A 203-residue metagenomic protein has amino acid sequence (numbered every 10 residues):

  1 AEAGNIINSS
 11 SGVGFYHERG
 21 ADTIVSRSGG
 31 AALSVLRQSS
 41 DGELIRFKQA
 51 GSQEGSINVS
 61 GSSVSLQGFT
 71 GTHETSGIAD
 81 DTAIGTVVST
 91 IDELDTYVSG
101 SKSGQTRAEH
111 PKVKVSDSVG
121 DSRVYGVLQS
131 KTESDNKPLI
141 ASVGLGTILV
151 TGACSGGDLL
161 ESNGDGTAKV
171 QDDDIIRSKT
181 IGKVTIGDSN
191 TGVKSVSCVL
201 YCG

Functional and structural regions predicted by a protein language model:
G4-S11, Y16-G203: Extracellular receptor-binding modules and their adjoining Ser/Thr/Gly/Asp/Asn-rich linkers
